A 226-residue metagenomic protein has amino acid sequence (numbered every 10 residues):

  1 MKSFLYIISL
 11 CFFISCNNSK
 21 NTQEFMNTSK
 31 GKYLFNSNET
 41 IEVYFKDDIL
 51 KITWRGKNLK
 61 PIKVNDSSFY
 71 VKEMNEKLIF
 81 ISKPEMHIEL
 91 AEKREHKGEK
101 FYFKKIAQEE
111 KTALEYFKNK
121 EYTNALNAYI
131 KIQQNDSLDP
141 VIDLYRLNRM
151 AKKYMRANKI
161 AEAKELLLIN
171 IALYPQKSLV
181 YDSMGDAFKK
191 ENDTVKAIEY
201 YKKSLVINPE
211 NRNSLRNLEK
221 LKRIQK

Functional and structural regions predicted by a protein language model:
M1-S9: Sec-dependent signal peptide recognition, specifically the positively charged N-region followed immediately by
I14-S15: C-terminal motif of bacterial Sec signal peptides marking the signal peptidase cleavage site
N18-L34, F45: N-terminal helix-cap/turn-to-beta initiation motif at the start of protein domains
S19-N21, K51-T53, S68-Y129: Beta-sheet ligand-binding and adhesion/scaffold domains
E39-D66, N148, M155-N158: N-terminal glycine/threonine-rich, aromatic-flanked beta-hairpin/loop signature
L114-T123, N127-K190, K196-E199: Alpha-helical adaptor scaffolds
L144-N148, D186-E191, N211-K226: TPR/TPR-like alpha-solenoid helical repeat scaffolds
L168-A172, L205-V206, R223: Conserved structural position within tetratricopeptide repeats
